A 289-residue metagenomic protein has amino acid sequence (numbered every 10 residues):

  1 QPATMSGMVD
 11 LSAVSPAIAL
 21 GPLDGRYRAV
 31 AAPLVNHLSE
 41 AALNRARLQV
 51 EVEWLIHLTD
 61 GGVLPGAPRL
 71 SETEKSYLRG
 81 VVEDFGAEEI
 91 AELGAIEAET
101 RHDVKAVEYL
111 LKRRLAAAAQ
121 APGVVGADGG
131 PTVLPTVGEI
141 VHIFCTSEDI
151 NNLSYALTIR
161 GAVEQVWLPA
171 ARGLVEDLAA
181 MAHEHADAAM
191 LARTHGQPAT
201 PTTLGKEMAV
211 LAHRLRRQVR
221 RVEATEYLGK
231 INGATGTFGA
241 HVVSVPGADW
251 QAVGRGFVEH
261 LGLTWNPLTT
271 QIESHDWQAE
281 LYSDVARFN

Functional and structural regions predicted by a protein language model:
Q1-M5: Short, positively charged and aromatic/hydrophobic N-terminal segments
S6-H241, V245-H260, W265: A helix-coil-helix interface module used to build multimeric assemblies and to scaffold catalytic/cofactor sites
W265-I272, D276: Active-site-adjacent structural elements in folded domains
S274-N289: A conserved active-site cap/scaffold subdomain adjacent to cofactor or substrate pockets
